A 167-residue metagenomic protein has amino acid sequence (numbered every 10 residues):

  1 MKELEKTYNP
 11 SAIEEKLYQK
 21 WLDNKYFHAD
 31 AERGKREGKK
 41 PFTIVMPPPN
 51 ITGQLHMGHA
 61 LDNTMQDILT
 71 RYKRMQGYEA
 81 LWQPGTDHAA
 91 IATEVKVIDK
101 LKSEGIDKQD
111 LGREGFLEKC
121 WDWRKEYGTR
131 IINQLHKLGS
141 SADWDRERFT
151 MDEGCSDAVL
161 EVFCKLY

Functional and structural regions predicted by a protein language model:
M1-Y167: N-terminal, positively charged nucleic-acid-binding surface of large information/translation enzymes
